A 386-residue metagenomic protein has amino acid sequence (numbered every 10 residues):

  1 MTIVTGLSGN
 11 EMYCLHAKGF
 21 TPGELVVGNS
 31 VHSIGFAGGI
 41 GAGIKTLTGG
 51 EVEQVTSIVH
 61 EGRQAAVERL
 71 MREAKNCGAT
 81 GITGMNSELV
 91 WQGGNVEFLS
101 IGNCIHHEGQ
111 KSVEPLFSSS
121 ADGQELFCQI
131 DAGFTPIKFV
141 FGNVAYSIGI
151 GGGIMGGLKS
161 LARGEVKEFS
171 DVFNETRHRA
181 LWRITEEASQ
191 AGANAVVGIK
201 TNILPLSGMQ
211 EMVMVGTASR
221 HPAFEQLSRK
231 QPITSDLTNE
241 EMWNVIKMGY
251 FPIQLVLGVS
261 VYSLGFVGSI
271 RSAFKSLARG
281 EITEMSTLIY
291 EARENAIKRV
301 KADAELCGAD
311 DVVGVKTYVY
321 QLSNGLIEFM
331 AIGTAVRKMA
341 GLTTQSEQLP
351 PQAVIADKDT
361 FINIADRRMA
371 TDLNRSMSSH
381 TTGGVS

Functional and structural regions predicted by a protein language model:
M1-V55, W91-F98, N103-F169, M212-E281 (+2 more regions): Intrinsic disorder/low-complexity detector
S30, N86-L89, V144, K200-I203 (+2 more regions): Residues that line or immediately flank small-molecule/substrate-binding pockets and catalytic motifs
G39-M85, V140, G156-K200, V256 (+1 more regions): Short, well-ordered alpha-helical segments
G62-A65, R69-K111, E187-A193, G198-A223: Hydrophobic, ordered structural segments
Y320, I327: Positively charged, aromatic-enriched nucleic acid-contacting surfaces
